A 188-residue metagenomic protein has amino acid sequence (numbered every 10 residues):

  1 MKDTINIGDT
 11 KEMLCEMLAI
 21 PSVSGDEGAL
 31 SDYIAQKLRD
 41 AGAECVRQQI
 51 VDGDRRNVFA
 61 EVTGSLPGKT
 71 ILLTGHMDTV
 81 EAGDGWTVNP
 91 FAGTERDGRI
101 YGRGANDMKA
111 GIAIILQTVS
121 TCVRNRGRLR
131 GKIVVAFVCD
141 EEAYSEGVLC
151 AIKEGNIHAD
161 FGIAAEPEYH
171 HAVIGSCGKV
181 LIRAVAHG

Functional and structural regions predicted by a protein language model:
M1-K2, E146: Short, motif-level signal for alpha-helix interfacial/capping segments enriched in acidic residues and aromatics/proline
K2-R103, R124-L129: Acidic/His- and Gly-rich active-site-bordering loop/insert found across diverse amide/peptide-bond hydrolases
L18, A29-I34, G85-T87, M108-K109 (+2 more regions): N-terminal start-of-chain detector that recognizes signal peptides and the immediate post-cleavage beginning
T79-E81, N106-A113: Di-metal (Zn2+ and/or Mg2+/Mn2+) metal-binding site signature of metallo-dependent hydrolases with the MBL/beta-CASP
I100, D107, A143: Glycosyltransferase donor-binding loop in the core domain
A110-V119, V123-G188: Fold-level recognition of mixed alpha/beta catalytic cores in primary-metabolism enzymes, strongest
